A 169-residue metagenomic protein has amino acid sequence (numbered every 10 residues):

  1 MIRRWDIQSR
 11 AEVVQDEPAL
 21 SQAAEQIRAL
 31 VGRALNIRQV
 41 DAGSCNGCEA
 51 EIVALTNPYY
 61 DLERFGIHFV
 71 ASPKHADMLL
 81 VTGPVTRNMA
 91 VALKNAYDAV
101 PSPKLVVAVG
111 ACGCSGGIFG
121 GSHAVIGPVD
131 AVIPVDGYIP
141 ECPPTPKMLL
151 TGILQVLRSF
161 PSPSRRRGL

Functional and structural regions predicted by a protein language model:
M1-G47, A54, P58-L62, V70 (+4 more regions): Iron-sulfur (Fe-S) cluster-binding modules
G43, P84-T86, C112-C114, P144: Short glycine-rich anion-binding loops that position phosphate/pyrophosphate groups of nucleotides and phosphorylated
G66-H75: Short acidic low-complexity segments
F69, V81, T86-M89, Y138: Metallocofactor- and cofactor-centric catalytic cores in central/energy metabolism, strongly enriched
D77-M78, L105: Structural motif
A92-V107: A short, gly/pro- and small-residue-rich
C114-D130: Glycine-rich, charge-decorated loop segments at or immediately adjacent to ligand/cofactor-binding or catalytic sites
